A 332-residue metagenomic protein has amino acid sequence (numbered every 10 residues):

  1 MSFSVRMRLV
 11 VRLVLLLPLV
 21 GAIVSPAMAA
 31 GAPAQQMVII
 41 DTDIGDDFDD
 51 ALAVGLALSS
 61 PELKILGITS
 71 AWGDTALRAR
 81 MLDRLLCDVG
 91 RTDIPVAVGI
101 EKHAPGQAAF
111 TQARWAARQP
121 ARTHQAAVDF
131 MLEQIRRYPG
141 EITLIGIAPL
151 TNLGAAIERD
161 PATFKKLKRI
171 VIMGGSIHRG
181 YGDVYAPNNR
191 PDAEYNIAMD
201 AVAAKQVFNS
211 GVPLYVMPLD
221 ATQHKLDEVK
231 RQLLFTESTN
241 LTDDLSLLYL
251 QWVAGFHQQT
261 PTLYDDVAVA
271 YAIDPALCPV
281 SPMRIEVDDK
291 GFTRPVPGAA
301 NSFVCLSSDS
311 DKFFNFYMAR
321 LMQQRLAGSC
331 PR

Functional and structural regions predicted by a protein language model:
M1-R8: N-terminal secretory signal peptides that target proteins for export/translocation
V10-A22: Bacterial N-terminal signal peptides
A27-G31: Boundary at the C-terminal end of the N-terminal hydrophobic targeting segment
A32-I44, F48-R80, Q119-V216, T222: Active-site histidine-anchored catalytic micro-motif
P33-Q35, L52-S60, E194-A198, V202-R332: Conformational coupling and interaction surfaces
A34-Q36, I40, A76-R137, A300-S308 (+1 more regions): Metal-dependent C-N hydrolase catalytic cores
T75-M81, S176-G180, V287-N301: Short, mixed-charge aromatic SLiMs
Q107-F110, I157-E158, G182-V184, E228-V229: Short acidic, glycine/serine/threonine-rich loops at helix termini
